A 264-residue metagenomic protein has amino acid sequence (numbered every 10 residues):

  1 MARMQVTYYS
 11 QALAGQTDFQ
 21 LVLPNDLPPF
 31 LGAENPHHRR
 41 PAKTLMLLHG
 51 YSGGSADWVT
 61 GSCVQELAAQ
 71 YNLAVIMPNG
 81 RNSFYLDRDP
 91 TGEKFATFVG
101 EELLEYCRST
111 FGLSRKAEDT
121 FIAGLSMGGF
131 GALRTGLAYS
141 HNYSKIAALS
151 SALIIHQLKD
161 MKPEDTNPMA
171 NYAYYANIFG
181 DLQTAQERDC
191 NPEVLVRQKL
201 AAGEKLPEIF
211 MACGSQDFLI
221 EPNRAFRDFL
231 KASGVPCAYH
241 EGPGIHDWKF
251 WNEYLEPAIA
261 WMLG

Functional and structural regions predicted by a protein language model:
M1-G264: Non-catalytic cap/lid and distal C-terminal segments of serine-dependent acyl enzymes
